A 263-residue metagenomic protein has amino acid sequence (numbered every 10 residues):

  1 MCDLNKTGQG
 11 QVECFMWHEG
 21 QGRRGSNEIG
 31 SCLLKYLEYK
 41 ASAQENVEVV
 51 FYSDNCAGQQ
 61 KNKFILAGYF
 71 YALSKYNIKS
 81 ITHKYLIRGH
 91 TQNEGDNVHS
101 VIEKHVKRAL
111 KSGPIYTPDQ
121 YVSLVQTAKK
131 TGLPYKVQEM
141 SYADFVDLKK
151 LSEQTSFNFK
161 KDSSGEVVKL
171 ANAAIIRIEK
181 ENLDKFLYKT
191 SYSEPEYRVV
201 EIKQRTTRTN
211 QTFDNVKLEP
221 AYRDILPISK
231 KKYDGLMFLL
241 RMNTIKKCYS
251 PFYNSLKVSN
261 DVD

Functional and structural regions predicted by a protein language model:
M1-D263: Extended mixed-charge, aromatic/glycine-enriched low-complexity segments
